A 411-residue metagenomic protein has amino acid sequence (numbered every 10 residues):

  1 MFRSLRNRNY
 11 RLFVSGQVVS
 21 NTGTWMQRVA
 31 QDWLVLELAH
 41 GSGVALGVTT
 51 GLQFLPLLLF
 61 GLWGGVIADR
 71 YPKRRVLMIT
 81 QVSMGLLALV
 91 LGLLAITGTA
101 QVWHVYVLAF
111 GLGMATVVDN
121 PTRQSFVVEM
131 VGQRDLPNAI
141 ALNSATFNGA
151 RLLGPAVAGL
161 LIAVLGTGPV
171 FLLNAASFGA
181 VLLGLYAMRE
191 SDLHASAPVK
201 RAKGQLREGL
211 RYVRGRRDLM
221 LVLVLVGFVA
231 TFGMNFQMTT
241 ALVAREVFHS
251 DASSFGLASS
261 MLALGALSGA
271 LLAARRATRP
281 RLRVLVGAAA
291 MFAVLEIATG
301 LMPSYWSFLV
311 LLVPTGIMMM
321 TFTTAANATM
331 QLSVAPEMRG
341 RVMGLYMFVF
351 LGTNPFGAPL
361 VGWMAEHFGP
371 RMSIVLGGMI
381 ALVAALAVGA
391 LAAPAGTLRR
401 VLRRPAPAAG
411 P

Functional and structural regions predicted by a protein language model:
M1-P411: Alpha-helical transmembrane-bundle signature of multi-pass membrane transport and export proteins
